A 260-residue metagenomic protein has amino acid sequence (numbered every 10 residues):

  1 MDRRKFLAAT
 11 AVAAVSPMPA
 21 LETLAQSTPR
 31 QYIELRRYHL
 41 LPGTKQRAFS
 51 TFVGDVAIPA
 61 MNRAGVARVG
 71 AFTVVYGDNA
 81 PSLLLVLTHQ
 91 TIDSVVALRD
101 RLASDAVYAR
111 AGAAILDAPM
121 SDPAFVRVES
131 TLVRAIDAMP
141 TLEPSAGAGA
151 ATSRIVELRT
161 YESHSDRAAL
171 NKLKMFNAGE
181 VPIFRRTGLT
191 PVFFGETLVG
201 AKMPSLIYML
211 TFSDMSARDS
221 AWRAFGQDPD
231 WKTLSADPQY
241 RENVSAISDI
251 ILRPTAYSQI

Functional and structural regions predicted by a protein language model:
M1-A14: N-terminal secretory signal peptides and thylakoid transit peptides that target proteins across membranes
L7-T10, P19, P29, R47 (+1 more regions): Anionic, Ser/Thr-rich low-complexity intrinsically disordered regions
A20-L41, V69: C-terminal segment of N-terminal export signals and the immediately downstream linker at the start of the mature
H39, A135-M215: Surface-exposed interaction/gating patches
H39-F49, D55-R63, R68-G149, S165 (+2 more regions): Hydrophobic, ordered structural segments
D249-Q259: Short, low-complexity, Pro/Ser/Thr/Gly-rich segments in the mature regions of secreted, periplasmic
